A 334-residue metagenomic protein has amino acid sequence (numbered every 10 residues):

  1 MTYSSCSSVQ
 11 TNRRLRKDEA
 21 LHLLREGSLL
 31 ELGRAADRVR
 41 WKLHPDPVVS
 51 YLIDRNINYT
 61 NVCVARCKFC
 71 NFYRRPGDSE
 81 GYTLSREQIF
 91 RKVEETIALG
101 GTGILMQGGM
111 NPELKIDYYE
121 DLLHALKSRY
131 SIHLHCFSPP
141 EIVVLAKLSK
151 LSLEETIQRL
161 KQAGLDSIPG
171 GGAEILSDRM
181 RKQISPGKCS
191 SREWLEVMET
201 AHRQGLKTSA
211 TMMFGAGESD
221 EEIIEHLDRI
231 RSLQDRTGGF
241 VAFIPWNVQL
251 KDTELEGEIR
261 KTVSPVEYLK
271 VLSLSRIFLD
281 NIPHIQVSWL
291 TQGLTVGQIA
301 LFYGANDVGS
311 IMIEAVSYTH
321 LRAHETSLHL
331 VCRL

Functional and structural regions predicted by a protein language model:
C6-R14, D18-L32, V39, H44-P45: Acidic, glycine/proline-rich low-complexity segments that act as flexible tails and inter-domain linkers
G33-P76, G81-Q107: N-terminal pre-triad scaffold of radical SAM enzymes
R74-F90, T96-V197, T208-A210, A216 (+1 more regions): Core AdoMet radical
G108, R129, L134, Q162-A173 (+3 more regions): Conserved C-terminal portion of the radical SAM core fold that forms the substrate/S-adenosylmethionine-binding
G309-S317: Glycine-rich phosphate-binding active-site loops on the catalytic face of alpha/beta enzymes
T319-T326: Conserved small/polar residues in nucleotide/adenosyl-binding loops
L330-L334: Hydrophobic alpha-helical segments, chiefly the membrane-spanning helices and signal/signal-anchor peptides
